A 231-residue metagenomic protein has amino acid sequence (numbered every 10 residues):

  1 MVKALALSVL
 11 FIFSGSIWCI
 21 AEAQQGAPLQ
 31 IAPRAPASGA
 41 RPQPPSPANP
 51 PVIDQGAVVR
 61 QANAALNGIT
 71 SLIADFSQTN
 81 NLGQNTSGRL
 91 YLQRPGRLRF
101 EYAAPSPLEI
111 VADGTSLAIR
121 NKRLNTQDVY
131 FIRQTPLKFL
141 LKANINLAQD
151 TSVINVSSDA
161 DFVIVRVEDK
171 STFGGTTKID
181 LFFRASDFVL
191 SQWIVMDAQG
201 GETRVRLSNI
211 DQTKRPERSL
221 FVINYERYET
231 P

Functional and structural regions predicted by a protein language model:
M1-Q24: Sec-dependent N-terminal signal peptides
L5, T70-D75, P95-R99, D159-R166 (+1 more regions): Short, hydrophobic/aromatic-rich segments at coil-to-beta transitions
C19-Q61, N67, E229-P231: Compositionally biased, proline/threonine/alanine/serine-rich low-complexity intrinsically disordered stretches
V59, D75-T79, N85-S87, Q93-A104 (+1 more regions): N-terminal post-signal-peptidase region of extra-cytosolic proteins
A64-N81: A short, Trp-centered hydrophobic/proline-enriched beta-strand micro-motif
L90-F139, R204: An acidic-aromatic
L124-E168: Flexible, surface-exposed loop/linker segments and immediately adjacent secondary-structure boundaries
Q149-D150, S158-P231: Gly/Pro-enriched, hydrophobic low-complexity segments that function as extracytoplasmic propeptides/linkers
